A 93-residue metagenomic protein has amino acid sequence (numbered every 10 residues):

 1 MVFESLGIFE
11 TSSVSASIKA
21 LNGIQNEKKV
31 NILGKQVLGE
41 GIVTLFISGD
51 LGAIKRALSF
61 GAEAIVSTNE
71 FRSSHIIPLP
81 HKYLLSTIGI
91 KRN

Functional and structural regions predicted by a protein language model:
M1-S12: Short glycine-/aliphatic-rich beta-strand segments at the starts of folded cytosolic domains
V14-E27: Short amphipathic alpha-helix segments
K28-K29, A62-N69: A common structural junction motif
K29-K35, S73: A short linear hydrophobic-aromatic micro-motif
S48-I54: Helix N-cap motif at beta-to-alpha junctions
S67-L79: Conserved short beta-strand edge segments in small beta-sheet-based binding/regulatory domains
Y83-N93: Short, low-order "capping/linker" segments at domain edges
